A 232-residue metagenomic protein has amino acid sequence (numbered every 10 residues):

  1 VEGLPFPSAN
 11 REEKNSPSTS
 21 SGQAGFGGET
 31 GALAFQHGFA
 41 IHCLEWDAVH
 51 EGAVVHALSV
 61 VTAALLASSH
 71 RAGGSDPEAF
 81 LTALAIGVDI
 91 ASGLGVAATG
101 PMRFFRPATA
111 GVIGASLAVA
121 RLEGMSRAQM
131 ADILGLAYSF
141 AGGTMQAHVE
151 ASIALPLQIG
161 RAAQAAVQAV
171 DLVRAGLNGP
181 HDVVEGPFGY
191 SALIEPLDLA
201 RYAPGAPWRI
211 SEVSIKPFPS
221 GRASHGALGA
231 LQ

Functional and structural regions predicted by a protein language model:
V1-S211: N-terminal core-entry segment
P204-Q232: A conserved active-site cap/scaffold subdomain adjacent to cofactor or substrate pockets
